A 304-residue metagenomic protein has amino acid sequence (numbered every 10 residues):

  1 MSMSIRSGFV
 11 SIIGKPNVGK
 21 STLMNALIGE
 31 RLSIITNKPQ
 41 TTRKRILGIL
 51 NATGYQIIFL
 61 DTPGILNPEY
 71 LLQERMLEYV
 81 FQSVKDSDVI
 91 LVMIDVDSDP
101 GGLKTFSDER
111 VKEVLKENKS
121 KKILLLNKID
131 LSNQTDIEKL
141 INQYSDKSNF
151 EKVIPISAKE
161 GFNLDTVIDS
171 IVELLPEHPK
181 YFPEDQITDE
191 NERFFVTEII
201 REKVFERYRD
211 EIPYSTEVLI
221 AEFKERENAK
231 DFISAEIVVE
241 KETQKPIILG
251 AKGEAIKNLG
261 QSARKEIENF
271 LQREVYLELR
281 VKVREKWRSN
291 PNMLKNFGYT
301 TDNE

Functional and structural regions predicted by a protein language model:
M1-K85, I94: Conserved G1/Walker A P-loop phosphate-binding module
I13, L23, I46, D61 (+7 more regions): Residue-level signature of catalytic and energy-coupling elements of molecular machines, predominantly ATP/GTP-dependent
G19, N163, A255: Conserved glycine(s) of the Walker
E30, I49-T53, I65-P68, S83-I90 (+10 more regions): Conserved, well-folded catalytic cores of nucleic-acid-processing and energy-transducing macromolecular machines
T42, L66-N67, P100, S132-N133 (+1 more regions): Catalytic P-loop NTPase motifs of RecA-like helicase/translocase cores
G54-Q56, R75-V153, K224-E227: Conserved C-terminal guanine-recognition region of P-loop GTPase G domains, centered on the G4
S120-K121, D130-T188, E192: Canonical P-loop GTPase G-domain recognition
E192-E304: P-loop NTP-binding site
